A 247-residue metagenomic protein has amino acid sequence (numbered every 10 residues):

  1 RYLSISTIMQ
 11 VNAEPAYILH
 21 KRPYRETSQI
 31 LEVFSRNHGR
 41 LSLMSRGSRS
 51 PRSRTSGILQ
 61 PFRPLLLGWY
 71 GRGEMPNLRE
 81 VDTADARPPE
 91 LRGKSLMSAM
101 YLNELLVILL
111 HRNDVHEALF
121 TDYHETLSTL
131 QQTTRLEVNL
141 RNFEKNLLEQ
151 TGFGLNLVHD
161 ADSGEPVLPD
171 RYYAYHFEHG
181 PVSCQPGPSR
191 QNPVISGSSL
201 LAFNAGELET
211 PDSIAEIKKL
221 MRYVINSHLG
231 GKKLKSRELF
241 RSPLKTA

Functional and structural regions predicted by a protein language model:
T7-I30, F34-A247: Non-catalytic alpha-helical scaffolds and adjoining flexible linkers that form interface surfaces for assembly
